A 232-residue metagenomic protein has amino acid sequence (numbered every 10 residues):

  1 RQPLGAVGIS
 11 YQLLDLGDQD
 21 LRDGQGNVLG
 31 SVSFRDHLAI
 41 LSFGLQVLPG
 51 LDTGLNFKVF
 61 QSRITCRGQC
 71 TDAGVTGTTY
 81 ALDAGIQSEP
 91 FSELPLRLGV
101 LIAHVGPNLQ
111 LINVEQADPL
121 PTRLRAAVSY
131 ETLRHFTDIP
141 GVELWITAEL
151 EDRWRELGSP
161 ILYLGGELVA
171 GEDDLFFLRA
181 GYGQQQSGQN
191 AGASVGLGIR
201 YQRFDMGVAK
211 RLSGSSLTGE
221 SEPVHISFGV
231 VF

Functional and structural regions predicted by a protein language model:
R1-F232: Outer-membrane beta-barrel porins/channels
